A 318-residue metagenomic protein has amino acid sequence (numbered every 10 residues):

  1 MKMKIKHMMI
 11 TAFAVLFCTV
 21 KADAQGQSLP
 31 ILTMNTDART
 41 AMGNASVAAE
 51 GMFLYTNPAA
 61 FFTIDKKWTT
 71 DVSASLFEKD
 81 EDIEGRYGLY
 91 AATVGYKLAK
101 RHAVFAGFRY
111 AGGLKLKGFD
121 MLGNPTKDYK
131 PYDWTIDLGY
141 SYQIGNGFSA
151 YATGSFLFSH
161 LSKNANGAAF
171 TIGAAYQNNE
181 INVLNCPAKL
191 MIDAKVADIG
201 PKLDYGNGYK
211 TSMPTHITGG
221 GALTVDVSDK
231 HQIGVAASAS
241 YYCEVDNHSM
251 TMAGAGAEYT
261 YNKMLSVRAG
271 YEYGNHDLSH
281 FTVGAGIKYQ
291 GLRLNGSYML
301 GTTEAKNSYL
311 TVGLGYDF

Functional and structural regions predicted by a protein language model:
M1-M3, C18, A106: Short, low-complexity interaction segments enriched in Ser/Thr/Pro/Gly
K2-I10: Bacterial N-terminal signal peptides that target proteins for export
I5-K6, V20, T56, A197: Residue-level micro-sites within transmembrane alpha helices that shape and flank functional polar/acidic positions
T11-F17: Bacterial N-terminal signal peptides
C18-T19, T69: Hydrophobic alpha-helical membrane context
T19-Q25: Sec/Tat signal peptide C-region and signal peptidase I cleavage site
Q25-F318: Subset of outer-membrane beta-barrel
